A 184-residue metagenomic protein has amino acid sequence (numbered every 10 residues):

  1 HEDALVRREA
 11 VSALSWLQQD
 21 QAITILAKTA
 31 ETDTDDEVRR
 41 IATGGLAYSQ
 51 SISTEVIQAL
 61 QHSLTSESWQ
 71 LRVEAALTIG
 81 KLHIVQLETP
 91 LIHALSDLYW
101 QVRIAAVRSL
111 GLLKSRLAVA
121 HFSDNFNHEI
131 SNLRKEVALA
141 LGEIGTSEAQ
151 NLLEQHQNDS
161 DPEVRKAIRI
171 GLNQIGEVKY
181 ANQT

Functional and structural regions predicted by a protein language model:
E2-D3, T34-D35, E67-S68, L98-Y99 (+2 more regions): Short inter-helical turns and helix N-cap capping residues of alpha-solenoid HEAT/ARM repeat scaffolds
Q19-T32, S51-T65, I84-S96, S115-N127 (+2 more regions): Amphipathic alpha-helical scaffolding segments comprising HEAT/armadillo-like alpha-solenoid repeats
D35-E37, A47, A59-H62, W69 (+1 more regions): Solenoidal tandem-repeat scaffolds enriched in leucines and small polar residues
W69, E74-L77, E88-I92, W100-R108 (+3 more regions): Alpha-helical adaptor scaffolds
S131, E136-Q183: Long, ordered, amphipathic alpha-helical scaffolds
